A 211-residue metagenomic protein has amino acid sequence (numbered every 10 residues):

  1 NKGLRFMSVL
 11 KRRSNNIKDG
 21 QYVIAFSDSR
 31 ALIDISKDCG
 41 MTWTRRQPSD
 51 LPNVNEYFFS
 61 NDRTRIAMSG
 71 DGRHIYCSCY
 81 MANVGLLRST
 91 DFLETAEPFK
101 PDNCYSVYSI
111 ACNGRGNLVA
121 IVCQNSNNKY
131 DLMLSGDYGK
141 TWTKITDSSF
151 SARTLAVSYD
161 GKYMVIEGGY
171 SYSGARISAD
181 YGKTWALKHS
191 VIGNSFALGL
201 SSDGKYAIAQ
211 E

Functional and structural regions predicted by a protein language model:
N1, D34-R45, R88-P98, M133-K144 (+1 more regions): Asp-box/BNR beta-propeller loop motif
N1, P48-D50, Y57, K100-N103 (+2 more regions): Surface loop/turn motifs at the tips and blade-to-blade linkers of beta-strand repeat domains
K2-N15, Y57-M68, Y105-C112, F150-V157 (+1 more regions): Repeated scaffold domains used in trafficking and secretory/extracellular systems, primarily beta-propellers
I17, S36-K37, S69, S89-T90 (+5 more regions): Conserved Ser/Thr-centered positions that define the repeating blades of beta-propeller domains
A25-S27, S78, I121-V122, E167 (+1 more regions): Residue-level marker for isolated small/hydroxyl-bearing positions within beta-strands of beta-sheet-rich domains
